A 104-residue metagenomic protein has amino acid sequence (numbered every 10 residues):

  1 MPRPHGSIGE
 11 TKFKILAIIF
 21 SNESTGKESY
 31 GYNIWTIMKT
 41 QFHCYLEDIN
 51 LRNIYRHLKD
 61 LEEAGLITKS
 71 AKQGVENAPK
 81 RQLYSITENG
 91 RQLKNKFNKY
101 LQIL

Functional and structural regions predicted by a protein language model:
M1-S29: Short alpha-helical segments that sit at the start of domains
Y30-Y45: DNA-recognition alpha helix
I54-A64: Basic amphipathic alpha-helical segments that dock to polyanions
E62-K72: A short, conserved structural fragment
A71-Q82: Short, Lys/Arg-rich nucleic-acid/phosphate-binding segment
Q73-G74, I86-R91: Accessory beta->alpha helical hairpin/"wing" motif in late/C-terminal subdomains of nucleic-acid enzymes
N89-L104: Amphipathic alpha-helical dimerization/coiled-coil segments that flank or bridge DNA-binding/regulatory modules
